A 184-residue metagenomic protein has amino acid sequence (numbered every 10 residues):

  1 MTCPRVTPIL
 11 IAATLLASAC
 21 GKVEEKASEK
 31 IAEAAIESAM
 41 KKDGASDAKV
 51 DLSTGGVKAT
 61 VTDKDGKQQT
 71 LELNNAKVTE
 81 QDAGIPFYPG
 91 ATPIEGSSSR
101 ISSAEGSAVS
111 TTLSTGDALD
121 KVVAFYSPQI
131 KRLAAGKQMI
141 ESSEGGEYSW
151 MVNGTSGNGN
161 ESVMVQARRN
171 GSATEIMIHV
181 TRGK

Functional and structural regions predicted by a protein language model:
M1-I9: Bacterial N-terminal signal peptides that target proteins for export
L16-A19: C-terminal motif of bacterial Sec signal peptides marking the signal peptidase cleavage site
G21-K184: An acidic-aromatic pocket/loop used at catalytic or ligand-binding sites
